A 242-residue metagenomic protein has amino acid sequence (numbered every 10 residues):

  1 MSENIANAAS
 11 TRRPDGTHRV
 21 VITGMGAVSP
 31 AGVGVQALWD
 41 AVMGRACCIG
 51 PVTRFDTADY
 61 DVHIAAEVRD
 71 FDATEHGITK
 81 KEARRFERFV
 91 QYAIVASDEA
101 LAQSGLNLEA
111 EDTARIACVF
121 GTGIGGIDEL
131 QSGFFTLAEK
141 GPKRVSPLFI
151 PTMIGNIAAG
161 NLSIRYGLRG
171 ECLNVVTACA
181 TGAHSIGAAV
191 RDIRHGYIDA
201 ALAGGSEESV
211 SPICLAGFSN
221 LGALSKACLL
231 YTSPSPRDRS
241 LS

Functional and structural regions predicted by a protein language model:
M1-I22, A110-T113: Flexible, low-complexity linker/loop segments at domain and module junctions
I22, A37-L38, M43-T177, S206-L215: Conserved beta-ketoacyl condensing-enzyme motif
M25-G32: Short polar catalytic/cofactor-binding loops
G182: Short conserved active-site loop signatures built around small residues
Y231-P236: Conserved small/polar residues in nucleotide/adenosyl-binding loops
